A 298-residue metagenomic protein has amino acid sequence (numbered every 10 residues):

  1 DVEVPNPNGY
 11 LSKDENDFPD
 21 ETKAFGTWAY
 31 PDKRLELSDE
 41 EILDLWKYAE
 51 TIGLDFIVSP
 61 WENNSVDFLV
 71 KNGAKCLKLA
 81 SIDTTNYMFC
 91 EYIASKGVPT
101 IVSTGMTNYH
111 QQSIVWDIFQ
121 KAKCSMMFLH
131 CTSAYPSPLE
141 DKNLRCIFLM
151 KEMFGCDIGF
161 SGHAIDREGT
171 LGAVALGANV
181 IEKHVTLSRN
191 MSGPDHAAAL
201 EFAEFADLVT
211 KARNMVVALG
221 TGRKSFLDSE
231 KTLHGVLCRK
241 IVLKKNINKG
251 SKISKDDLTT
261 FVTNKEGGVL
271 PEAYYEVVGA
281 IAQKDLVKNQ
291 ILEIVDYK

Functional and structural regions predicted by a protein language model:
D1-K298: Catalytic cores and adjacent flexible loops of soluble metabolic enzymes that perform enolate/carbanion chemistry on
